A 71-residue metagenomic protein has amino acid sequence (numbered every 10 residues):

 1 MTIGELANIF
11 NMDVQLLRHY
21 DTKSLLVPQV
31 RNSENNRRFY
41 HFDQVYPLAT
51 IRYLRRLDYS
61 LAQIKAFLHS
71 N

Functional and structural regions predicted by a protein language model:
T2-N8, F42-N71: Arg/Lys-rich, alpha-helical DNA-contact motif
L6, D13-L16: Short glycine/proline-centered loop/turn elements that form peptide/ligand docking sites
L17, R37, I51-R55: Short, intrinsically disordered low-complexity segments
Y20: A conserved amphipathic helix/loop scaffold that creates a polar/acidic microenvironment used either to coordinate
S24: Glycine-centered, phosphate/nucleic-acid-interacting loop/turn motifs that mediate DNA/RNA or nucleotide
V27-E34: Beta-hairpin "wing" of winged helix-turn-helix
E34-H41: Minor-groove-contacting beta-hairpin "wing" of winged helix-turn-helix DNA-binding domains
